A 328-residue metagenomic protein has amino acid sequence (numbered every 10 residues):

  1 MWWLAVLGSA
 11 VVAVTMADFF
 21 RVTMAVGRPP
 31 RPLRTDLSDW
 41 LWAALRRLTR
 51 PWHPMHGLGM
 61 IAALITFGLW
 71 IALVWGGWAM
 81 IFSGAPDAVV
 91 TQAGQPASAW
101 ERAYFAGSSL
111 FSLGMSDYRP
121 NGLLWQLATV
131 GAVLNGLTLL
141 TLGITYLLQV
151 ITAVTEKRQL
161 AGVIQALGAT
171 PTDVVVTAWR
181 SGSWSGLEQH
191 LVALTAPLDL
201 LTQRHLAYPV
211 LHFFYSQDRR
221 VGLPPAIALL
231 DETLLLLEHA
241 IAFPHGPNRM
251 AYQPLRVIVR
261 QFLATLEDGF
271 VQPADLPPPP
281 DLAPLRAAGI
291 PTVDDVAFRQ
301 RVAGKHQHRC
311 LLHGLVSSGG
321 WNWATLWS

Functional and structural regions predicted by a protein language model:
M1-G8, G57-W70: Alpha-helical transmembrane segments and their helix-start/interface "positive-inside/aromatic belt" motifs in integral
L4-R31, T66: Transmembrane alpha-helix/interfacial motif
G8-D18, W70, W78-A79, T91-R158: Pore domain of cation channels
M24-W52, A93, E156-T172: Membrane-interface amphipathic/juxtamembrane segments adjacent to transmembrane helices
L45-A63, D117: Cytosolic juxtamembrane amphipathic/interface segments immediately preceding and feeding into a transmembrane helix
L69-R102, L200-G222, L229: Hydrophobic alpha-helical transmembrane segments and immediately flanking/interface helices in integral membrane
K157-I227: Non-transmembrane accessory domains of multi-pass membrane transporters/channels
H190-L194, H212-Y215, R219-S328: Soluble C-terminal extramembrane regulatory/interaction domains of multi-pass membrane proteins
